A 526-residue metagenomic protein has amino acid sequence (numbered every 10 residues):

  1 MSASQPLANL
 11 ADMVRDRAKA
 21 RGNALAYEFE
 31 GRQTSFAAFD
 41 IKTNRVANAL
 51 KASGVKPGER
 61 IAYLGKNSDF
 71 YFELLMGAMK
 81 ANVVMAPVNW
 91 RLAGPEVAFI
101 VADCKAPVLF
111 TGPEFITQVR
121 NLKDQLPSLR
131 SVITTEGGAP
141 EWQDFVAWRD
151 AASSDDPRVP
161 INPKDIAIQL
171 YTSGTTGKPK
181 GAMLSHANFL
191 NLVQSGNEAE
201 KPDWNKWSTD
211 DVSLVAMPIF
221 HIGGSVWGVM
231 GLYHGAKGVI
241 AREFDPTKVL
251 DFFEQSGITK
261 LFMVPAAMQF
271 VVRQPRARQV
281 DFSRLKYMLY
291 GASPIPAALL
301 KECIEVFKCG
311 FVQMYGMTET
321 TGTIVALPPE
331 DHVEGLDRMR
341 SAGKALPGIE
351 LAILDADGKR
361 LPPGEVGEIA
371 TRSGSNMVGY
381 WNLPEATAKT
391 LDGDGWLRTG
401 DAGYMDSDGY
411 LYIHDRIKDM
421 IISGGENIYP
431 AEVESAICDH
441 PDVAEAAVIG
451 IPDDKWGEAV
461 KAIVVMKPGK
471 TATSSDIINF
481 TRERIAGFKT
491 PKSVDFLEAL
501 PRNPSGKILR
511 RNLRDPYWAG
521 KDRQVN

Functional and structural regions predicted by a protein language model:
M1-A8, W142-I166: Flexible, low-complexity linker/hinge segments
S2-L7, N23-S68, F72-M76, A93-A98: Conserved AMP-binding/adenylate-forming core of the ANL superfamily
D12-S35, E136, P140: AMP-dependent adenylate-forming
N48, A52-S53, K80-W148, P468-K470: Structural core segment of the AMP-binding/adenylate-forming
L50-V55, E59, D155-K164, Q169-L214 (+1 more regions): Conserved adenylate-forming
L92, A98, L109-T111, F253 (+9 more regions): AMP-binding/adenylate-forming catalytic core of the ANL superfamily
L190-V212, F220-T259, R273-Q274: Conserved AMP-binding/adenylation subdomain of ANL enzymes
Y233, Q255-M263, V272-L336, E350: Gly/Ser/Thr-rich phosphate-binding loop
